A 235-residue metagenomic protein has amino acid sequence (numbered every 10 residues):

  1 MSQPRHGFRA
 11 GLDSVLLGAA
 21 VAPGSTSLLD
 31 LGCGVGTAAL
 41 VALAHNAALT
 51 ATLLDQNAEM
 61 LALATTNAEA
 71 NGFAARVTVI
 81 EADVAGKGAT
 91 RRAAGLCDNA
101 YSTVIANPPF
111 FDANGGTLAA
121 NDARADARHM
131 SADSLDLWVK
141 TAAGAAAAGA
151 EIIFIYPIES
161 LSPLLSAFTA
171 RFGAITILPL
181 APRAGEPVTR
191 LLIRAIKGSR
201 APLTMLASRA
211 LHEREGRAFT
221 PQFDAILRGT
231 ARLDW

Functional and structural regions predicted by a protein language model:
P4-H6, S131-V188: Conserved Class I SAM-dependent methyltransferase catalytic core
S25-G34: Conserved class I S-adenosyl-L-methionine
V35-A48: Conserved SAM-binding loop of SAM-dependent methyltransferases across substrates and taxa, primarily the Class I
T50-D55: Conserved SAM-binding motif I beta-strand of class I
A64-T65: Conserved SAM-binding loop
F73-V84: Conserved SAM-binding strand-loop segment of SAM-dependent methyltransferases
P108-L137: Mobile active-site "lid"/loop adjacent to the S-adenosyl-L-methionine
P187-W235: SAM/dcSAM-binding transferase cores
